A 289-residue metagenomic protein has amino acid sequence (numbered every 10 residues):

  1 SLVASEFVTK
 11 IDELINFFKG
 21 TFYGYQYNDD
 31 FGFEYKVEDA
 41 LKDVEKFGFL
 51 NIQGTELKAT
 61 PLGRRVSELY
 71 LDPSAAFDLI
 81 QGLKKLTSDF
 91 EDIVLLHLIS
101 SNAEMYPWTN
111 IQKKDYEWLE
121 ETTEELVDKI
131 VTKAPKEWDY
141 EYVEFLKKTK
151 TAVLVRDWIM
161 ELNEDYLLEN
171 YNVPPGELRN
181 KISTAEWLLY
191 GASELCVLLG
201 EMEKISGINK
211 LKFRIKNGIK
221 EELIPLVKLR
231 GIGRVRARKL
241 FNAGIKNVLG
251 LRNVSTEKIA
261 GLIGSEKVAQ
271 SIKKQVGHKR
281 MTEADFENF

Functional and structural regions predicted by a protein language model:
S1-K42, A75: C-terminal helicase lobe
F7, D30-V37, D43, A59 (+4 more regions): Active-site-proximal structural scaffolding
F18, S206, R236: Long C-terminal interaction/binding lobes of large macromolecular proteins
D30-V37, K204, I208, S265 (+1 more regions): Membrane-interface starts of transmembrane alpha-helices
E38-A40, K46-K228: C-terminal helical accessory/scaffold domains
E45-K46, F241: Alpha-helix C-terminal capping/helix-coil junction sites
L223-A243, L249-R252, T256-Q270: Helix-hairpin-helix
K258-N288: Alpha-helical interaction/regulatory segments in DNA maintenance proteins
